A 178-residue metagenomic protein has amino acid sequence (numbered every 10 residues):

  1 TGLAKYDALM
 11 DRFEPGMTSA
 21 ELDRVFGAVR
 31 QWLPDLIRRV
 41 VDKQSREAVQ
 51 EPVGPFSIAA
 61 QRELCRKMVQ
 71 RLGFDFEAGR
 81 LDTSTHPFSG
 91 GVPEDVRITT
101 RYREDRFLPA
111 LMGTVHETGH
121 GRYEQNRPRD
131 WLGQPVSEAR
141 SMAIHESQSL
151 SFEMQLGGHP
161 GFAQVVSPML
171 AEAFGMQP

Functional and structural regions predicted by a protein language model:
T1, R129-L132, V136, L170 (+1 more regions): N-terminal maturation segment of proteins
T1-F107: Contiguous, non-catalytic segments that form substrate-binding/exosite surfaces or channel walls
Q44-S45, E94, N126-G133: Short acidic (Asp/Glu) and glycine-rich catalytic loops that position anionic groups and cofactors
Q70-D75, L108, E124-R127, G133-Q134: A glycine- and charged-residue-rich anion-binding loop/surface
Y102, F107-R129, E146-L150: Active-site recognition of the HExxH zinc-binding catalytic motif
P135-E146: Active-site metal-coordination segments of metallo-dependent hydrolases
I144, L150-G158: Internal, well-ordered alpha/beta segment that forms a basic, Gly-enriched binding/recognition surface
L156-P178: Long, amphipathic alpha-helical stalk/connector segments used for oligomerization, subunit docking, or mechanical
